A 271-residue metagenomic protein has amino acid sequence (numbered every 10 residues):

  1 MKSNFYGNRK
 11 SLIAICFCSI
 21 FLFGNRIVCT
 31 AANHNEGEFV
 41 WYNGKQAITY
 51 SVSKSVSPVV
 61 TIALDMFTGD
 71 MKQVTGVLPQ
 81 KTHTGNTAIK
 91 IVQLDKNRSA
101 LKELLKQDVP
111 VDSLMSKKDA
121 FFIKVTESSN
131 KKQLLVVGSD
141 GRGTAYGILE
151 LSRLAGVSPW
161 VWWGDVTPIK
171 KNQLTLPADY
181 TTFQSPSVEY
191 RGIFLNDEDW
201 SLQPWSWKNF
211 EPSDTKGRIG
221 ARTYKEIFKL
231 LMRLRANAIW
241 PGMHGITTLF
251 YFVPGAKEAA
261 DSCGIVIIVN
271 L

Functional and structural regions predicted by a protein language model:
M1, V166, K170-L174, T215 (+1 more regions): Charge-rich, low-complexity amphipathic helices in intrinsically disordered tails/linkers adjacent to domains
M1-N35: Bacterial Sec-dependent N-terminal signal peptides
S11-C18, N25-R26, Y50, T87-I89 (+2 more regions): Residue-level marker of intrinsically disordered, low-complexity segments enriched for small/polar residues
S19, K132-Q133, P212: Charged, low-complexity surface segments at secondary-structure and domain boundaries
C29-S185: Contiguous, structured surface segment used for ligand recognition
S53-V56, T61, T75-N86, D95-L101 (+1 more regions): Aromatic-lined carbohydrate-binding surfaces of glycoside hydrolases
